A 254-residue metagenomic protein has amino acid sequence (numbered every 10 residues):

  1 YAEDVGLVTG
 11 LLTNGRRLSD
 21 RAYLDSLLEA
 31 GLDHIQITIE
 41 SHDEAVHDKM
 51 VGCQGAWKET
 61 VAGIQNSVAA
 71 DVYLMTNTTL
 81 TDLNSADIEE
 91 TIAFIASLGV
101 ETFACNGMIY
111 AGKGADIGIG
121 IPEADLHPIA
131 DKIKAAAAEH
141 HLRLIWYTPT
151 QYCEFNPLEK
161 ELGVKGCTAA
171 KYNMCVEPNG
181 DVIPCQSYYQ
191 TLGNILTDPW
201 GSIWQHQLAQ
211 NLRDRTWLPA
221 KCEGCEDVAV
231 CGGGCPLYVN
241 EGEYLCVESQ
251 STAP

Functional and structural regions predicted by a protein language model:
Y1-L12, R16-D33, A69: Conserved Radical SAM active-site core
V8, L28-H34, T38-I183, S187-I195: Radical SAM enzyme [4Fe-4S]-AdoMet core and its adjacent flexible, acidic and glycine-rich loops/tails across
L12, N77-T79, C225: Short hydrophobic segments within beta-strands
R17, G114, G234-P236: Gly/Ser/Thr-rich beta-alpha loop segments that engage phosphate groups in nucleotides
L18-A22, E59, P128, I195 (+2 more regions): Short, conserved clusters of charged catalytic residues that mark active-site and nucleotide-handling motifs
L18-R21, E44, S85, E89 (+2 more regions): Structural motif corresponding to alpha-helix initiation and N-cap regions
D20, E29, K49-G52, T197 (+2 more regions): Phosphate-coordinating loops and pocket residues in cytosolic domains that bind phosphorylated ligands
V164, V182, S187-P254: Flexible mid-to-C-terminal extensions adjoining Fe-S/redox cofactors in radical SAM and related proteins
